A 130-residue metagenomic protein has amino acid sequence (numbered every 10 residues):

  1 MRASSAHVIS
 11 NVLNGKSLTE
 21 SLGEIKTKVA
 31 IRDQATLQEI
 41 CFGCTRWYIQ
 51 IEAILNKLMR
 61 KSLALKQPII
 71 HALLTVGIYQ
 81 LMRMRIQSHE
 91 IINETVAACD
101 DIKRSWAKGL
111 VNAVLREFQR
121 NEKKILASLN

Functional and structural regions predicted by a protein language model:
M1-N130: Class I Rossmann-like S-adenosyl-L-methionine
